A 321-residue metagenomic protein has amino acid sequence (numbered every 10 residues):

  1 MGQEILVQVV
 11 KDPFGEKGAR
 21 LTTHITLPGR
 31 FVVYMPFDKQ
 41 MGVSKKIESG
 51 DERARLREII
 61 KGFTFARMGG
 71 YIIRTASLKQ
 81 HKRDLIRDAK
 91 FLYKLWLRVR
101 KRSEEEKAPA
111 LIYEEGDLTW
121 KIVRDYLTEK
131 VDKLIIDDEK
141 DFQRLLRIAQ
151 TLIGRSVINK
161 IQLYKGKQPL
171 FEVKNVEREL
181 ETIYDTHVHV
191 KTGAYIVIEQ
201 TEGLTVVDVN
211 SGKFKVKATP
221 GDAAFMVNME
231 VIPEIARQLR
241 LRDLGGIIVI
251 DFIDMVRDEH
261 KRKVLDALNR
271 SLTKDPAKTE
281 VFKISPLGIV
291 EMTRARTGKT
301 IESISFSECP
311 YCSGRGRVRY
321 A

Functional and structural regions predicted by a protein language model:
M1-G2, L244: Acidic, glycine-anchored pre-beta loop/turn
G2-I196, T201-E202, I304-A321: OB-fold/S1-family RNA-binding modules
P13-M35, M41-G42, Y71, L92 (+1 more regions): Conserved glycine-centered short motifs in functionally critical loops
